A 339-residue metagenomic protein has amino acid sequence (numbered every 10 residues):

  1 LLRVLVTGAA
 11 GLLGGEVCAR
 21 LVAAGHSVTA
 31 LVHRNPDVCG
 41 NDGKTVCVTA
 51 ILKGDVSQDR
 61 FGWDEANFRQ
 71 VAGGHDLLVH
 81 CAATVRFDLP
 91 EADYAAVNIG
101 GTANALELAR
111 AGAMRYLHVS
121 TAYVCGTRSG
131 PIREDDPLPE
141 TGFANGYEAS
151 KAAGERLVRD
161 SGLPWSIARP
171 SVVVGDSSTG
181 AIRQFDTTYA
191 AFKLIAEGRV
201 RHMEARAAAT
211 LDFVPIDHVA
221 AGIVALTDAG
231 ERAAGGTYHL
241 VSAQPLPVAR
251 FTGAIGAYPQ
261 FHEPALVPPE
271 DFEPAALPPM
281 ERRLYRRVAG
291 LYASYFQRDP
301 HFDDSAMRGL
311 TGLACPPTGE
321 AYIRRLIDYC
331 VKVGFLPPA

Functional and structural regions predicted by a protein language model:
L2-H26: N-terminal Rossmann NAD(P)H-binding glycine-rich loop of SDR-like oxidoreductase domains
T49-H75: Conserved Rossmann-fold cofactor-binding substructure of NAD(P)-dependent oxidoreductases
L77-C81, D88, A92-A96, G100-G146: Conserved Rossmann-fold NAD(P)-dependent oxidoreductase catalytic core, especially the SDR/UDP-sugar
P90, T179, T188-H218, G222-L226: A conserved pocket-lining segment of Rossmann-fold NAD(P)-dependent short-chain dehydrogenase/reductase
G142-S171: Active-site Tyr-X1-5-Lys
H202-M203, E270-A314: A hydrophobic C-terminal alpha-helical subdomain
A225-L291, C330-P338: Mid/C-terminal beta-alpha module of Rossmann-like enzyme folds, strongest in SDR-family dehydrogenases/epimerases
H301-A339: Amphipathic terminal alpha-helices
